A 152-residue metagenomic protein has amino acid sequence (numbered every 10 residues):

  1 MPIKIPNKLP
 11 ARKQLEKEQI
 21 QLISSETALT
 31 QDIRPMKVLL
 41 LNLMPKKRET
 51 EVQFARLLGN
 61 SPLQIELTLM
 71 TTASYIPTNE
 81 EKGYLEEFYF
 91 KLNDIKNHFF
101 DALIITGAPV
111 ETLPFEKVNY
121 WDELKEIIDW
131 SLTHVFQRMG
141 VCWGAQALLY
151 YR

Functional and structural regions predicted by a protein language model:
P2-E116, E123: N-terminal beta1-alpha1 cap of cysteine-dependent amidohydrolase-like domains
I105-R152: Cysteine-nucleophile active-site neighborhood
